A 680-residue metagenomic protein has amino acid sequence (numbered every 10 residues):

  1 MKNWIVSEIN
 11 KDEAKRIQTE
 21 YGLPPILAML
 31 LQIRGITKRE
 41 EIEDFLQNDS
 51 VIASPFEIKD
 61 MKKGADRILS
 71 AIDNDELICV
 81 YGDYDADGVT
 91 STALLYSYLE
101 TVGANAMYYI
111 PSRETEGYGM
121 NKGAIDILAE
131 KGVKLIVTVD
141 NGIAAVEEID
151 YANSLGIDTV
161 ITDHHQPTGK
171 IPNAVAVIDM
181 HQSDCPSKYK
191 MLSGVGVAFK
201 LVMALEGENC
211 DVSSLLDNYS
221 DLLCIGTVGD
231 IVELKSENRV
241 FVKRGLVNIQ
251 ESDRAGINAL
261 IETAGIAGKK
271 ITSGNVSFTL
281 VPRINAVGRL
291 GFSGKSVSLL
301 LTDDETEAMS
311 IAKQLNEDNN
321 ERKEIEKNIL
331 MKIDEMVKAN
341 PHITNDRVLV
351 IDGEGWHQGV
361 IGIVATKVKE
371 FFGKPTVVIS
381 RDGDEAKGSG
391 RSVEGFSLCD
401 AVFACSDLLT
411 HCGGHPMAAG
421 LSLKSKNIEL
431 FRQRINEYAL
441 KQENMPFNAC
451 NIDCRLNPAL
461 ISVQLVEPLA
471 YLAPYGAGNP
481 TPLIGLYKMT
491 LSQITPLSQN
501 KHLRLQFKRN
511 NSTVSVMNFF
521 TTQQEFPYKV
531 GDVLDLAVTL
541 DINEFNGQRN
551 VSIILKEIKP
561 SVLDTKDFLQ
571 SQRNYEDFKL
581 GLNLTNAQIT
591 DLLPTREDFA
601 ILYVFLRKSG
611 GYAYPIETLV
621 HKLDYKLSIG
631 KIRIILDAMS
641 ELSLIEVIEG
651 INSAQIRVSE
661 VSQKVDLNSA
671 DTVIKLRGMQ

Functional and structural regions predicted by a protein language model:
M1-K2: Catalytic domains of riboflavin
S7-L135, L155, E206-Q433, R455 (+2 more regions): Hydrophobic helix-and-loop "lid/oligomerization" segment in the mid-to-C-terminal part of catalytic domains
G88, R113-Y118, Q166-T168, L623-L627: Short, small-residue-enriched loops and turns at beta-alpha junctions that line or gate enzyme active sites
L94, P172-C210, L216-V228, R596-D598: Short alpha-helices
L95, E100, R239-M336, V348 (+3 more regions): Acidic, two-metal ion nucleic-acid-processing modules in DNA metabolism proteins
G132, V139-L192: Histidine/acidic-residue-rich, glycine-tolerant segments that coordinate divalent metal ions
G156, I161, S193-G194, L222-T227 (+1 more regions): Acidic, glycine-enriched active-site microenvironments
